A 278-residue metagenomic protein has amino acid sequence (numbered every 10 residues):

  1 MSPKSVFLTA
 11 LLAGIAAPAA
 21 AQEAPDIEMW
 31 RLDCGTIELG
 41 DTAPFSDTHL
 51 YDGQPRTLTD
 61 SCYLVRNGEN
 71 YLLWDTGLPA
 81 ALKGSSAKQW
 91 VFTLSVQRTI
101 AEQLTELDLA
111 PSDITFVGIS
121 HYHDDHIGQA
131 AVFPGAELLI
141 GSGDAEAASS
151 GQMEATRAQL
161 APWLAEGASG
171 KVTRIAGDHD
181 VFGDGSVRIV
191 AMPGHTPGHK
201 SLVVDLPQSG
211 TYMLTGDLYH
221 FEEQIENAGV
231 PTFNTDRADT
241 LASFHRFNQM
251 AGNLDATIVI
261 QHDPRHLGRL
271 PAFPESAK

Functional and structural regions predicted by a protein language model:
M1-F7: Bacterial N-terminal signal peptides that target proteins for export
A16-P18: N-terminal signal peptide c-region/cleavage motif recognized by signal peptidases
E23-D26, Q97-D113, S142-A191, R237-D255: Metallo-beta-lactamase
W30-R31, L64, Y71-W74, F116-G118 (+5 more regions): Structural recognition of the beta-strand scaffold that forms the well-ordered cores of secreted hydrolase catalytic
G35-E102, S201-F221: Conserved beta-strand hairpin/beta-sheet module of binuclear metal-dependent hydrolase folds, prominently
Y71, P79-A80, P162-E166, G177-F182 (+2 more regions): Metallo-beta-lactamase
L82-I140: Active-site metal-binding motif and surrounding structural segment of the metallo-beta-lactamase
I127-V132, G194, G268-K278: Short, electropositive alpha-helical surface patch
